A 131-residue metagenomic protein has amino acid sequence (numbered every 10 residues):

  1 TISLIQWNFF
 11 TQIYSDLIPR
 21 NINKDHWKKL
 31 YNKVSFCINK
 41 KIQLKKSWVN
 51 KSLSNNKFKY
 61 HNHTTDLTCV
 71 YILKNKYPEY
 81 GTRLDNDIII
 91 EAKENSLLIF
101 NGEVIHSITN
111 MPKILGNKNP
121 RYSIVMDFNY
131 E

Functional and structural regions predicted by a protein language model:
T1-K41, K57: Non-heme Fe(II)/2-oxoglutarate
K40-E131: Catalytic core of non-heme Fe(II) oxygenases with the double-stranded beta-helix
